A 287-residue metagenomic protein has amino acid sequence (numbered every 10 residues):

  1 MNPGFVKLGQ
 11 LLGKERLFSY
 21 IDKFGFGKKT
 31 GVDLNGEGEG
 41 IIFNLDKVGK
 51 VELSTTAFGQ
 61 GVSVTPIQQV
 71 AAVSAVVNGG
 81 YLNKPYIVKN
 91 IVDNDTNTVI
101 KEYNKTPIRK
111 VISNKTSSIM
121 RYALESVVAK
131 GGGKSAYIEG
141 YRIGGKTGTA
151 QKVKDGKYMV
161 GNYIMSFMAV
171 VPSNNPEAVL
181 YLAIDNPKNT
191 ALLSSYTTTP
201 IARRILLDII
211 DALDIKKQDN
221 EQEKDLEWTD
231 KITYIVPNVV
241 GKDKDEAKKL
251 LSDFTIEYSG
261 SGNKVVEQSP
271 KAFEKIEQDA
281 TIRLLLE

Functional and structural regions predicted by a protein language model:
M1-Y181: Beta-lactam-recognizing serine transpeptidase/beta-lactamase-like catalytic domain environment
G140, K154, L182-E287: Ligand-recognition elements built from short beta-strands and adjacent flexible loops
